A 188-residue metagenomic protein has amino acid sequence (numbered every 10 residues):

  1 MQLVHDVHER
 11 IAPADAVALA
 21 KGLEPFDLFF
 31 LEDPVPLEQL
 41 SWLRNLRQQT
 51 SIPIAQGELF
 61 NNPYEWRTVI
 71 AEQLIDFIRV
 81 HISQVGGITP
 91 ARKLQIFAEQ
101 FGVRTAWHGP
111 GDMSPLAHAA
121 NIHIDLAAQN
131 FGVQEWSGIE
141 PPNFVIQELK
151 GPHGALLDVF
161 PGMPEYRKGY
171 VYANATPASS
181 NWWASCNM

Functional and structural regions predicted by a protein language model:
M1-K21: Internal metal/ion-chelating core segments
L3-H8, D76-H81, W183: Short acidic catalytic loops
L3-V7, D33, I54-Q56: Conserved hydrophobic beta-strand within the GNAT/NAT acetyltransferase core sheet that lines the active-site cleft
I11, L37-E38: Catalytic P-loop NTPase motifs of RecA-like helicase/translocase cores
D15, P90, W183: Short acidic, gly/pro-rich beta-turn/loop elements at beta-sheet edges and active-site/ligand-binding grooves
K21, D27-F30, E38-Y170, N174-P177: Shared catalytic-loop signature of beta/alpha-barrel
T176-A178, A184, M188: Cationic, amphipathic, low-complexity alpha-helical segments enriched in hydrophobics plus arginine/proline
